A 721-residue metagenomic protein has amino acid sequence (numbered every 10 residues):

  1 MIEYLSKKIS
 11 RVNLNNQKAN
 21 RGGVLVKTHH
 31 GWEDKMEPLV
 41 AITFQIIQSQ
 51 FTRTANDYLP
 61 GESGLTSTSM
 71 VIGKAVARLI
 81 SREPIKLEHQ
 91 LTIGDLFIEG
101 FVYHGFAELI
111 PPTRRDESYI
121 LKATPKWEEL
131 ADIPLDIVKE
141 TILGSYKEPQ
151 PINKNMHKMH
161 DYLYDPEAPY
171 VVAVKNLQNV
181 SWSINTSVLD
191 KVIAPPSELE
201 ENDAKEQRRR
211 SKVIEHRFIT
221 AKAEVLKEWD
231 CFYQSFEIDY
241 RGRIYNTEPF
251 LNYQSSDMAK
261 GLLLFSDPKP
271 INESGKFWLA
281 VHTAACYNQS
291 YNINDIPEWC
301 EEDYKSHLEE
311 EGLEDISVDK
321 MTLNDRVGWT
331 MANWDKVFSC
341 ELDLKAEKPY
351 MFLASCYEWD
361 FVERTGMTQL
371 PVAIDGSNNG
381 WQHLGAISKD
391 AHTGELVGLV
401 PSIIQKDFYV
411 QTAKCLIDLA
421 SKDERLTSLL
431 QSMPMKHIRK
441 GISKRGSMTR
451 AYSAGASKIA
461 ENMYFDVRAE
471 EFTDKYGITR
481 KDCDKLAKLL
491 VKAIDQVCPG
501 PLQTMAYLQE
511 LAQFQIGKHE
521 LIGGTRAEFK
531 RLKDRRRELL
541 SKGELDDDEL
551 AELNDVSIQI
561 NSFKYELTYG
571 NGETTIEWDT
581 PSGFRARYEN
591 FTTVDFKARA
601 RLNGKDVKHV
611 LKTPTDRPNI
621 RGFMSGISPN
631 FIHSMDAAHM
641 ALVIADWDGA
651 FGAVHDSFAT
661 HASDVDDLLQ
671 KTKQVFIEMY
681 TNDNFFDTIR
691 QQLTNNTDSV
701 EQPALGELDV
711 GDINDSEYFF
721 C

Functional and structural regions predicted by a protein language model:
M1-S447, A451-F631, D646, L669-Q670 (+1 more regions): Non-catalytic nucleic-acid-binding interfaces of large nucleic-acid enzymes and RNP effectors
S235, A650, S657: Short, surface-exposed charged micro-motifs
Y245-N246, D656-T660: Short cationic amphipathic helices and targeting signals
I459, M640, D656-F658: Hydrophobic, well-ordered secondary-structure elements that form the walls of internal hydrophobic environments
L508, G652, A659-A662: Short glycine-rich phosphate-binding loop at a beta-alpha junction
D636-V654: Active-site palm subdomain of RNA-directed nucleic acid polymerases
A659-T672: Catalytic palm subdomain of template-directed nucleic-acid polymerases, centered on the conserved carboxylate motif
